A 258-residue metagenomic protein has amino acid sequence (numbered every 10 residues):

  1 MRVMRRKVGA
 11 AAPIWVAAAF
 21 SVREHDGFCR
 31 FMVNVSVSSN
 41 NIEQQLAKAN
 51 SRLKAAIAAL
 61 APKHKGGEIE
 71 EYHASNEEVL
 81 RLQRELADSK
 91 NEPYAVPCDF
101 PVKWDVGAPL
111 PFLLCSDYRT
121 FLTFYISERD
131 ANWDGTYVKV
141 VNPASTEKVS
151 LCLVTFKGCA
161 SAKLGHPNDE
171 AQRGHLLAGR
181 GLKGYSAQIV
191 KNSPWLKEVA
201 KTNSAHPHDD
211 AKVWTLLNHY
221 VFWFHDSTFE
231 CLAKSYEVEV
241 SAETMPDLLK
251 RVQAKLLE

Functional and structural regions predicted by a protein language model:
M1-M4: Methionine residue identity
F20, F28-F31: Aromatic (phenylalanine/tyrosine) cluster motif
F31-E258: Surface-exposed, interaction-prone regions used to assemble/regulate multi-protein complexes
